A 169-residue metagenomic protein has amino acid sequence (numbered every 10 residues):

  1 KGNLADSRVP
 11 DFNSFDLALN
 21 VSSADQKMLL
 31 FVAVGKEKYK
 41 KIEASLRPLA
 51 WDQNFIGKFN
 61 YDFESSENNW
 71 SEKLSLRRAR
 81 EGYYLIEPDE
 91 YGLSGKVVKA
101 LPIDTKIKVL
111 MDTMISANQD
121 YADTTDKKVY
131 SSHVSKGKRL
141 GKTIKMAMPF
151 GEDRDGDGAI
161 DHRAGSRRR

Functional and structural regions predicted by a protein language model:
K1-R169: Proteins that catalyze or organize thiol-disulfide redox chemistry and the adjacent proteostasis machinery handling
